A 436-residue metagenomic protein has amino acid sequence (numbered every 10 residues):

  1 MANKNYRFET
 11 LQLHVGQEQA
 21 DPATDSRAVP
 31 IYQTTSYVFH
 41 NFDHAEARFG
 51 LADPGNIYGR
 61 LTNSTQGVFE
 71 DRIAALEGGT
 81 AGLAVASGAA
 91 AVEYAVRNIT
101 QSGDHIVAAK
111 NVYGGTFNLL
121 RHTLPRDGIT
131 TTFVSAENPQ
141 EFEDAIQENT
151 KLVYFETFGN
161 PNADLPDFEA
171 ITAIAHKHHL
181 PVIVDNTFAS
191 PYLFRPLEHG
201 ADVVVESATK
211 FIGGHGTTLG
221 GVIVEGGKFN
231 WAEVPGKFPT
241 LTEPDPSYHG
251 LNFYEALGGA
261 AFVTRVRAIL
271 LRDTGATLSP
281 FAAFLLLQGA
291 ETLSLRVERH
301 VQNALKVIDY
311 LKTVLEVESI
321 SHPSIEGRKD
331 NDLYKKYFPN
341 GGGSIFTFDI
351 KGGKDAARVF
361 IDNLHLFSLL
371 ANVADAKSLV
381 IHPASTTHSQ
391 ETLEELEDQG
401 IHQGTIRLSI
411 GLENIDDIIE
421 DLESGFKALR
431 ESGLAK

Functional and structural regions predicted by a protein language model:
A2-N3, G16-A20, L83-T313: Conserved PLP-enzyme active-site core in the AAT-like
A2-N63, D71-R72: N-terminal "arm"/small-domain region of PLP-dependent enzymes with the aminotransferase-like
N41-E93, G115-T123: Conserved N-terminal alpha-helix of the aminotransferase class I/II PLP-enzyme fold
R121, E148, R296, D362 (+1 more regions): PLP-dependent enzyme catalytic core of the Aspartate aminotransferase-like
F158, T187-A189, I325, K351 (+1 more regions): Active-site beta-loop-alpha junctions enriched in small/polar residues
V224, T347-D349, S409-G411: Short hydrophobic/aromatic beta-strand micro-patches that form the beta-sheet surface supporting nucleotide- or nucleic
T274-T277, F281-T292, V297-R299, A304-K377 (+2 more regions): Conserved small-domain helix->loop->beta segment predominantly found in fold-type I
